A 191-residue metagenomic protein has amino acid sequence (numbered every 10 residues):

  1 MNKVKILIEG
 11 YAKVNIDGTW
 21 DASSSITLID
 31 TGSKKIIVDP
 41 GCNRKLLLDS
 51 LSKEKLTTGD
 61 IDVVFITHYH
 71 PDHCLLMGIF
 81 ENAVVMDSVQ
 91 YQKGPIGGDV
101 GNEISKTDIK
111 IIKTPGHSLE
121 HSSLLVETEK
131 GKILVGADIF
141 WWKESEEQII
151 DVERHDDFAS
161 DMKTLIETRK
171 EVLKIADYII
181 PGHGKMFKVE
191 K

Functional and structural regions predicted by a protein language model:
M1-S33, K93, K163, K174-I175 (+1 more regions): Zn-dependent metallo-beta-lactamase
M1-V4, D30-I36, N102-K110, T128-K132: Beta-strand-turn-beta hairpins that frame and shape the catalytic cleft of phosphate-ester-processing enzymes
K5, F65, M86, I112 (+1 more regions): Hydrophobic/aromatic beta-strand patches that form the interior of the parallel beta-sheet core in alpha/beta enzyme
K13-S23, I29, D87-I104, I139-D161: Active-site-proximal loop/helix segment associated with metal-binding centers of metalloenzymes
I16-S23, K35, P40-T107: Active-site HxH/HxHxD metal-binding segment of metal-dependent hydrolases
V38, T67, M86-D87, G116 (+2 more regions): Active-site flanking residues adjacent to catalytic metal/cofactor-binding acidic residues
V64-C74, T114-E120, I180-K185: Histidine-centered catalytic micro-motifs
L119-K191: Metallo-beta-lactamase
